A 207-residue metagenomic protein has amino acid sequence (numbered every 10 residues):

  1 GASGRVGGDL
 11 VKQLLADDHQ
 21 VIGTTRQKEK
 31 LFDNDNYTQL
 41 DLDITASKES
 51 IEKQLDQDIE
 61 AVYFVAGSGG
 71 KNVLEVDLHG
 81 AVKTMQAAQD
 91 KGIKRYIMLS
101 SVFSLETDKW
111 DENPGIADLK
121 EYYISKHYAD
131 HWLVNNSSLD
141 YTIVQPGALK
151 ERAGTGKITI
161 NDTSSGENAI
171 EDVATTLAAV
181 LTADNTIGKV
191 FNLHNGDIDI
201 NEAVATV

Functional and structural regions predicted by a protein language model:
G1, A66, I97-S101, Q145-G147 (+1 more regions): Active-site beta-alpha turn of Rossmann-fold NAD(P)-dependent dehydrogenases/reductases
G1-D17: N-terminal Rossmann NAD(P)H-binding glycine-rich loop of SDR-like oxidoreductase domains
R5, Q20-I22, K28, G69-G70 (+4 more regions): Conserved Rossmann-fold NAD(P)-dependent oxidoreductase catalytic core, especially the SDR/UDP-sugar
E29-D90, L181-N185: NAD(P)H-binding glycine-rich loop region in Rossmannoid oxidoreductase-like domains and their noncatalytic homologs
G80, S125, V144, T163-A179 (+1 more regions): Substrate-positioning beta->alpha
D108, R152-I158, V180-K189: Glycine/proline-rich active-site loop of Rossmann-fold NAD(P)-dependent oxidoreductases
D111-K120, I124, A148-I170: SDR active-site lid
A169-V207: Alpha-helical substrate-binding/gating segment
